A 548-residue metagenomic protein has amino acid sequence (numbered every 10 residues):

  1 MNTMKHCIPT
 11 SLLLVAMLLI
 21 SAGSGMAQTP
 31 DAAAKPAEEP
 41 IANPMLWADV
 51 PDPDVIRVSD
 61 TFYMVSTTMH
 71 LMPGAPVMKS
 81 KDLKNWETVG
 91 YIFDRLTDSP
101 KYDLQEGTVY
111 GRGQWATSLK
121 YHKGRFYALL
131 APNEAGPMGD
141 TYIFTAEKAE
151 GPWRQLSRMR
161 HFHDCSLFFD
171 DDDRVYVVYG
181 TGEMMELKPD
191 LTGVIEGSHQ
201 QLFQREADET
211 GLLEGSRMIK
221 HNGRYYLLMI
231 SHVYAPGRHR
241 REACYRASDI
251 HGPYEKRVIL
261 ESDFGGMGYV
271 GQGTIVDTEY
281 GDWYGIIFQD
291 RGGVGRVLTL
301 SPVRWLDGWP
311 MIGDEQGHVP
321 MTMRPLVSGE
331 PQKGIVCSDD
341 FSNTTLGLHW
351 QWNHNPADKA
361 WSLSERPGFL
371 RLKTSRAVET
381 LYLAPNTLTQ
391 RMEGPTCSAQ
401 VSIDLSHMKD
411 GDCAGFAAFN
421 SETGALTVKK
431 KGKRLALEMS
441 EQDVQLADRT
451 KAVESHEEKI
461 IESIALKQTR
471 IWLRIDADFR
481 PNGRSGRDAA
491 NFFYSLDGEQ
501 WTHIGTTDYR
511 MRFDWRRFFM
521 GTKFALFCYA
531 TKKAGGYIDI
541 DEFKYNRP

Functional and structural regions predicted by a protein language model:
N2-L12: Bacterial N-terminal signal peptides that target proteins for export
S11-A22: Bacterial N-terminal signal peptides
S24-M26: Sec/Tat signal peptide C-region and signal peptidase I cleavage site
Q28-P548: Carbohydrate-active catalytic/glycan-binding domains of CAZyme proteins, especially the secreted or lumenal ectodomains
